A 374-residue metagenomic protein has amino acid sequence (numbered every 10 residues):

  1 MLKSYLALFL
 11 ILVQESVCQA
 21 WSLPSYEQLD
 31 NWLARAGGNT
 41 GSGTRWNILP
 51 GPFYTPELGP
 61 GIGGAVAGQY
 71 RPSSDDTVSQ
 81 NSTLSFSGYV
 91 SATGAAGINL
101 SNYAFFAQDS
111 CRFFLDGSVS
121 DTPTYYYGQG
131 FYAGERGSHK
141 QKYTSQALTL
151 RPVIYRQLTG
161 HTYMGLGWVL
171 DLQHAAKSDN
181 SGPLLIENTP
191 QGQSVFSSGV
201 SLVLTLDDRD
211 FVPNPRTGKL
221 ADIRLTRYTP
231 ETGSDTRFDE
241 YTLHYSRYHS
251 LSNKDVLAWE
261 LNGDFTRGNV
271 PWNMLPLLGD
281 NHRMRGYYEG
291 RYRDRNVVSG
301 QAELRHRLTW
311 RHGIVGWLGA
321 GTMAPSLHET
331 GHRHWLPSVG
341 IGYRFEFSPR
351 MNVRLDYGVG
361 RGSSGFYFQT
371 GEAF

Functional and structural regions predicted by a protein language model:
W21-L23, A34-T44, P72-N81, A107-R112 (+6 more regions): Short loop/turn motifs that connect adjacent beta-strands in outer-membrane beta-barrel proteins
G38-N47, Y54-G192, D294, N352 (+1 more regions): Gram-negative/organellar outer-membrane beta-barrel architecture
I48-P50, L84-G88, F113-G117, M164-L166 (+8 more regions): Membrane-embedded beta-strand positions of outer-membrane beta-barrel proteins
P52-G63, G88-I98, Q108, S194-V195 (+8 more regions): Solvent-exposed loop/turn segments connecting transmembrane beta-strands in outer-membrane beta-barrel proteins
S85-S87, E135-K140, L184-Q191, R227-G233 (+4 more regions): Extracellular loop and loop/strand-boundary signature of outer-membrane beta-barrel proteins
G94-I98, V119-D121, T144-L150, L170-H174 (+7 more regions): Transmembrane beta-barrel architecture of outer-membrane proteins
P190-Q193, V200-L308: C-terminal outer-membrane beta-barrel translocator/porin domains of Gram-negative envelope proteins and their
S201-L204, I341-F347, S363-F374: Outer-membrane beta-barrel "beta-signal"
